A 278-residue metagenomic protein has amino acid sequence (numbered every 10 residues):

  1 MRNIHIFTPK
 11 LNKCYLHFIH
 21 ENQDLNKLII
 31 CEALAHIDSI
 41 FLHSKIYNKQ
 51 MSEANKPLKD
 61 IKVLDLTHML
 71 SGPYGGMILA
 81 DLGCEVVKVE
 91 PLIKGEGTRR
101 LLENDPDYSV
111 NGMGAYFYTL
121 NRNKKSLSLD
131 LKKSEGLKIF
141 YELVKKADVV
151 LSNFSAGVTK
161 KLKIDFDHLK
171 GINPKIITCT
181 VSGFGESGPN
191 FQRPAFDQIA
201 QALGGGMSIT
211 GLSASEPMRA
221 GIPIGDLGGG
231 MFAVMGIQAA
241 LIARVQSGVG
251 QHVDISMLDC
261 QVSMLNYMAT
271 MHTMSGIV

Functional and structural regions predicted by a protein language model:
Y15-F18, Q23-L25, L42-S44: Short hydrophobic targeting helices and cationic amphipathic motifs that mediate membrane/organellar targeting
S39-F41, I46-G95, K146, N153 (+2 more regions): Acyl-CoA thioester-binding alpha/beta core of soluble enzymes
N55, D107-Y108, G206-V278: Acidic, glycine-rich segments within the central catalytic cores of soluble metabolic enzymes that bind/position
L58, Y141-K145, R193: A short, aliphatic-rich alpha-helical micro-motif
K88-R122: Glycine-rich phosphate-binding loop and adjoining beta1-alpha1-beta2 segment of Rossmann-like nucleotide-binding folds
V110-G171: A structured beta-alpha segment of the ubiquitous adenosine-cofactor-binding alpha/beta core
K133, S152-S208: N-terminal Rossmann-like NAD(P) cofactor-binding subdomain of oxidoreductases, focused on the glycine-rich
